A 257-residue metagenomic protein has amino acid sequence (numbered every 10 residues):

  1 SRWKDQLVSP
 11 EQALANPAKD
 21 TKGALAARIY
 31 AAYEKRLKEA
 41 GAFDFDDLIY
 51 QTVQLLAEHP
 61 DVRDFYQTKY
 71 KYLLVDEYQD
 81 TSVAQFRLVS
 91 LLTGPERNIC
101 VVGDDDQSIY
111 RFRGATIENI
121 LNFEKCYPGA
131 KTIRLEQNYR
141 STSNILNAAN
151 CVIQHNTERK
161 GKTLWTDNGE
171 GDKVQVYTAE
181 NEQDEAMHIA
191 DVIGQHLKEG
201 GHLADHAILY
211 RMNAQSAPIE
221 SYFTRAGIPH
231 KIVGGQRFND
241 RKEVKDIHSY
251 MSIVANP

Functional and structural regions predicted by a protein language model:
S1-P17, L121, Y177, M187-A190 (+1 more regions): Conserved P-loop NTPase-based nucleic-acid remodeling module centered on helicase motor cores
R2-Q12, A42, V152-K162: Proline-centered turn/helix-capping motifs that create local helix->coil transitions or kinks
A18-N122, R134-S141: Conserved helicase NTPase motor core
Q51, L88, N119, E185-V192 (+1 more regions): Well-ordered alpha-helical segments embedded in enzymatic catalytic cores
L74-E77, V102, M212, S249-I253: Conserved helicase core region in the C-terminal RecA-like lobe
D106-R111, R140-S141, I232-A255: Short alpha-helix plus adjacent loop in nuclease-associated cores
E124-C126: ASCE P-loop NTPase helicase motor core
P128-K131, E136-P229, K242, S252-N256: Helicase P-loop NTPase motor core
